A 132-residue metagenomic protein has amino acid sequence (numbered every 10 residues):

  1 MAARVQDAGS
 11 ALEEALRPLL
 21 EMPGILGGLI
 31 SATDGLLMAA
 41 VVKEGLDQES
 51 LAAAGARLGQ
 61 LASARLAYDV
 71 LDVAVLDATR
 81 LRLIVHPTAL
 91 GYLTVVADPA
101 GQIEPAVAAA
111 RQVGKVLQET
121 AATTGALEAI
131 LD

Functional and structural regions predicted by a protein language model:
M1-I25, D34-D132: Acidic, low-complexity cytosolic segments
